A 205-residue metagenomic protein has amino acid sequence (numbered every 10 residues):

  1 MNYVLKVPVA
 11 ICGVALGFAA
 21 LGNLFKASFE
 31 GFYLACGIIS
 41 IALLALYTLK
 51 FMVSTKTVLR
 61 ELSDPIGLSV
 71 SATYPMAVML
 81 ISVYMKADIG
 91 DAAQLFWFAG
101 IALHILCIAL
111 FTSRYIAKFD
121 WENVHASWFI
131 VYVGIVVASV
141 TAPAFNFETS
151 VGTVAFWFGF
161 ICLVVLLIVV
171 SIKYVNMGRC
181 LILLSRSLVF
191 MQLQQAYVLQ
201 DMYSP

Functional and structural regions predicted by a protein language model:
M1-A20, T55-L80, W97-G100, Y115-V140 (+2 more regions): Juxtamembrane helix-loop boundaries in multi-pass membrane proteins
M1-T48, V53: N-terminal signal-anchor module of multipass membrane proteins
N23-G31, V83-L95, V140-T153, D201-P205: Helix-coil boundary and interhelical linker segments in multi-pass alpha-helical membrane proteins
N23-L24, Y47-S54, C107, F111-R114 (+3 more regions): A cross-family "folded-core" feature that marks the main globular domain of proteins
F32-A45, G90-I105, S150-V164: Structural signature of hydrophobic alpha-helical transmembrane segments
F51-V58, V83-Q94, F111-A117: Transmembrane alpha-helix boundary signature
Y132-V175: Loop-centered beta-sheet repeat module
